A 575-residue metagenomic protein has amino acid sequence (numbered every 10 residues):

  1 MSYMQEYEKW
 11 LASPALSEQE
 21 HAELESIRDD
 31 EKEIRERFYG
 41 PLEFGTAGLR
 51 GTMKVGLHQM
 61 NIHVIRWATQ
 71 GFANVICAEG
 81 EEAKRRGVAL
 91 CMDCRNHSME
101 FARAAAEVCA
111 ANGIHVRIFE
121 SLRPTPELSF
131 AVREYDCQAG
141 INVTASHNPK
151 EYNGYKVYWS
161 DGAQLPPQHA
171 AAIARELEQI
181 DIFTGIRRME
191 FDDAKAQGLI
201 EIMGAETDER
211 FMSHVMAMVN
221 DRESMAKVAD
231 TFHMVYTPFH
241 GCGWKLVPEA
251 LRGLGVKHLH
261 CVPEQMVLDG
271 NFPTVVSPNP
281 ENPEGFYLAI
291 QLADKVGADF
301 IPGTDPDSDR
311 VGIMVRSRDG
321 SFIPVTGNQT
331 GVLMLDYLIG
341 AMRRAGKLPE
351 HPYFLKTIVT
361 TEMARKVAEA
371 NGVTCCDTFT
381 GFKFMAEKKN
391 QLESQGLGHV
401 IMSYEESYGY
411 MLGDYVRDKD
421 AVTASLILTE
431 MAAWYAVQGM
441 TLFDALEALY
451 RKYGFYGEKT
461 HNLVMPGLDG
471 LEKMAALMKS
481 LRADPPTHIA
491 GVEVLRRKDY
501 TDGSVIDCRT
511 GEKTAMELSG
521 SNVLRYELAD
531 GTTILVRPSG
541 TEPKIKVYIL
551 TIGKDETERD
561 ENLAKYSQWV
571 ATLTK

Functional and structural regions predicted by a protein language model:
Y7-A105, A194-M234, C242: An N-terminal, well-structured beta->alpha segment
A15, E33-L42, N153-G285, L292-A293: Gly/Ser/Thr-enriched, mixed-charge loops and adjacent short helices that form phosphate/oxyanion-binding elements
F38-H58, A145-N148, M234, P238-A250 (+4 more regions): Conserved phosphate/anionic-ligand binding catalytic regions in large, soluble enzymes, centered on
A89-Y152, K257-G312: N-terminal small/polar loop signature for handling phosphorylated ligands or for N-terminal nucleophile
F101-C109, Y152-W159, D309-N328, A364: Short Gly/Thr/Asp-enriched flexible loops that form oxyanion-binding sites at enzyme active sites
Y158-M189, N328-H351, K356-R365, A421: Glycine-rich phosphate-binding loop plus the immediately following alpha-helix
D294, A298-F300, S321-I323, A341-R537 (+3 more regions): Phosphate-binding and adjacent anionic-ligand microenvironments
